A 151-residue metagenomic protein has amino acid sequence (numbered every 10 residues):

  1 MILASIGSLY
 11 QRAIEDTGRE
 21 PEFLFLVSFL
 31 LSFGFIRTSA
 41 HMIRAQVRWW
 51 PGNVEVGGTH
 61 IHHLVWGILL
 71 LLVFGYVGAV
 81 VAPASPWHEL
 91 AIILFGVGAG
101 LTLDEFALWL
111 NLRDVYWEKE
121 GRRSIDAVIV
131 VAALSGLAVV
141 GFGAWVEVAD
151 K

Functional and structural regions predicted by a protein language model:
M1-K151: Charge-biased, low-complexity intrinsically disordered regions
